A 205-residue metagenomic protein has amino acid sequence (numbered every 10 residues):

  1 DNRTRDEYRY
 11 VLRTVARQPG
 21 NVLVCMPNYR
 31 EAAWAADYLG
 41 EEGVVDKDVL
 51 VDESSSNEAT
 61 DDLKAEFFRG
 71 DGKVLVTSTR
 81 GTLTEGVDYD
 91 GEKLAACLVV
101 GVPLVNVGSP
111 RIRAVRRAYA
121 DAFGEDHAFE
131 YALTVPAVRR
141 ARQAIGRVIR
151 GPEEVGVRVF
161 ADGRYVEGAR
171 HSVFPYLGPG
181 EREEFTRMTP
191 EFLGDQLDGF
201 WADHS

Functional and structural regions predicted by a protein language model:
D1-S205: ASCE RecA-like P-loop NTPase motor cores that couple ATP hydrolysis to mechanical translocation on nucleic acids
